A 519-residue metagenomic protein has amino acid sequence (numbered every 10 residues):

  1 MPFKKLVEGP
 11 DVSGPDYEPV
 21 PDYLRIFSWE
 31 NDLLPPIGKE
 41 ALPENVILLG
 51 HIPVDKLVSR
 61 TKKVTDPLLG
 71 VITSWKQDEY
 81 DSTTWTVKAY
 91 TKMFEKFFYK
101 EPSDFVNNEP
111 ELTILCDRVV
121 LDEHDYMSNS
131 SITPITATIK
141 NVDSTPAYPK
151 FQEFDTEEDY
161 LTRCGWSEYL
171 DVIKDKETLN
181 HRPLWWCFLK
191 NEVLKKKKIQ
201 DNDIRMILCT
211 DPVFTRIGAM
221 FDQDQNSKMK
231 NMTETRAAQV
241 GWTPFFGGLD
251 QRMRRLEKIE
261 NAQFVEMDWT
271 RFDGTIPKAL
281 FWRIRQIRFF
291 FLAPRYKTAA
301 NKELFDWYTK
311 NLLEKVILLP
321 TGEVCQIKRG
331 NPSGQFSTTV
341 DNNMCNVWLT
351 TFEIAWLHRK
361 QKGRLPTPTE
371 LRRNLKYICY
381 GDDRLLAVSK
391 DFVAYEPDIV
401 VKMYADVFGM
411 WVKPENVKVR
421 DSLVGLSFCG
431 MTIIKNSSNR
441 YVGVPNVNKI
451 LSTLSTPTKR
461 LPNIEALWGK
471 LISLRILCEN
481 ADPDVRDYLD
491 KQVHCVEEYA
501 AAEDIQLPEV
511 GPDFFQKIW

Functional and structural regions predicted by a protein language model:
M1-W519: Viral RNA-dependent RNA polymerase
